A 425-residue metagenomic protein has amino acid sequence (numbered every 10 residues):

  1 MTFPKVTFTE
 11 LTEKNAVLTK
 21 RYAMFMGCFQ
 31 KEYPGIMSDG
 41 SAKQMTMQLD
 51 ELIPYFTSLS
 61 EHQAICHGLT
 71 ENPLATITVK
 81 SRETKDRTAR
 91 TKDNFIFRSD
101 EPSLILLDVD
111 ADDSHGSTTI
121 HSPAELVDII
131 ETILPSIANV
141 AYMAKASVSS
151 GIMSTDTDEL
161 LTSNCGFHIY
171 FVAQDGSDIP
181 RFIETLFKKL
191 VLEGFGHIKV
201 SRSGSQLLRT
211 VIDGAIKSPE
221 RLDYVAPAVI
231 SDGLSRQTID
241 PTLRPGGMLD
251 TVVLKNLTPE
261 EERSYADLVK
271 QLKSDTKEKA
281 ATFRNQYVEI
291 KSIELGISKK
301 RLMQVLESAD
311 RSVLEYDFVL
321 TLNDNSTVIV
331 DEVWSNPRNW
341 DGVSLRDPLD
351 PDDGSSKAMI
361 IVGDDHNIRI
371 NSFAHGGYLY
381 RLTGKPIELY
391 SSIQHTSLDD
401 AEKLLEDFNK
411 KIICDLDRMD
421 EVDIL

Functional and structural regions predicted by a protein language model:
M1-F167, F171-E193, K277-G296: Signature for HUH/AEP ssDNA processing cores
L107-S117, V127-D128, V148-F195, L207-L425: Modules that initiate DNA replication and primer synthesis
A144, G204-L207: A short glycine-rich, hydrophobically flanked beta-strand micro-motif that places a catalytic Asp/Glu for divalent metal
F195-R202: Conserved short beta-strand edge segments in small beta-sheet-based binding/regulatory domains
